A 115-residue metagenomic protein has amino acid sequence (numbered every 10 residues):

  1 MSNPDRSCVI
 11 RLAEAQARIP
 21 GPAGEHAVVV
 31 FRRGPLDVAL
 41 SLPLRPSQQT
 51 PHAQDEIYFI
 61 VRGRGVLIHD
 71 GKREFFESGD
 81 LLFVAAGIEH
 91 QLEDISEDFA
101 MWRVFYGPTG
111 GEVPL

Functional and structural regions predicted by a protein language model:
M1-L40, R45-T50: A short, N-terminal "cap"/entry segment at the start of jelly-roll beta-barrel domains of the cupin/DSBH fold
V28-V30, Q49-T50, I57, R73-E74 (+1 more regions): Short secondary-structure boundary/capping segments
R32-G34, I68-K72, I95: Short strand-coil-strand connectors
H52-L67: Short, conserved beta-strand element in jelly-roll/cupin
G71-A86: Short acidic-glycine-tyrosine-enriched beta hairpin
A86-E112: Ligand-binding loop in jelly-roll beta-barrel domains
